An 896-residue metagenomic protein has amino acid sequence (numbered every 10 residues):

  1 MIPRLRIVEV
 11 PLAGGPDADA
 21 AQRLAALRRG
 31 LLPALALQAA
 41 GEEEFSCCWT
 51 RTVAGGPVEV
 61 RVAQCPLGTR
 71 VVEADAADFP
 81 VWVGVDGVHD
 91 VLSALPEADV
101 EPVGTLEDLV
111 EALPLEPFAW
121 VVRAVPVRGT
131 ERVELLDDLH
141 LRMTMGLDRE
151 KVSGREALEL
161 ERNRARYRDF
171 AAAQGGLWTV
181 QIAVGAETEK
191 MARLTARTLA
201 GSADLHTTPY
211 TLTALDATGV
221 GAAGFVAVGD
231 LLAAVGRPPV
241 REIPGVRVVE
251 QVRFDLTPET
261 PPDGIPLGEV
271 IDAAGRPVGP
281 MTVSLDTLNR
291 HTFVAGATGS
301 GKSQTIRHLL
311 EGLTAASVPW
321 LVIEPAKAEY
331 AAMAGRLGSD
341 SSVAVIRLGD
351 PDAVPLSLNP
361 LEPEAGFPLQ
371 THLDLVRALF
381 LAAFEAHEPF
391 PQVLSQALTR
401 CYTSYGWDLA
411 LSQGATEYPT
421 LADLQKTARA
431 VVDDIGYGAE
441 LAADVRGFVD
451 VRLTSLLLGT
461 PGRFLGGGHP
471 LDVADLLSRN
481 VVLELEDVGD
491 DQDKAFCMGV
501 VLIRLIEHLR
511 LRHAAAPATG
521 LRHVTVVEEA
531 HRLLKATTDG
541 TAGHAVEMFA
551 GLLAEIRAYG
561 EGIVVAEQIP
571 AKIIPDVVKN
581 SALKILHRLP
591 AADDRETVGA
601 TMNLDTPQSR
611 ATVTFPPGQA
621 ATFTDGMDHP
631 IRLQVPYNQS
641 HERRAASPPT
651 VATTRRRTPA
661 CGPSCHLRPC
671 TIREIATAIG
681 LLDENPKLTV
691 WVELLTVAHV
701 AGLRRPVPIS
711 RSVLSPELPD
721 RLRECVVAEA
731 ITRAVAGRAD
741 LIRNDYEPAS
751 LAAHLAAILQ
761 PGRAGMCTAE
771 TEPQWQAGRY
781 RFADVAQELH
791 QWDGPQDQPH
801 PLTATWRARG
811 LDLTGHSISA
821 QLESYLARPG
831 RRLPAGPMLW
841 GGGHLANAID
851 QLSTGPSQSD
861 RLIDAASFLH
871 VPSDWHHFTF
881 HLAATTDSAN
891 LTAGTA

Functional and structural regions predicted by a protein language model:
M1-V240, W806, H870, H877-A896: Extended, folded cores of ATP/NTP-driven motor/assembly subunits in large transport and secretion machines
E101-T130, F170-A173, P280-V283, I573-V578 (+1 more regions): P-loop NTPase motor core of the ASCE superfamily
A183-T188, T195-P266, V598, T606-C661: Phosphate-binding and hydrolysis-coupling loops of NTP-dependent motor/remodeling domains
A196-T198, H206, H308, R336-L337 (+7 more regions): Conserved ATP-driven motor cores of ASCE-family P-loop NTPases powering translocation/secretion/packaging/pilus
D255, T260-P266, V270, W407 (+4 more regions): Conserved P-loop NTPase motor module
P258-A295, T454, L458-D487: The Walker A/P-loop phosphate-binding site
V278-T282, D286-H308, V488-A611, Y637: Conserved P-loop NTPase motor cores
L310-G312, A316-P319, I323-A554, A558-E561 (+2 more regions): P-loop NTPase motor domains
